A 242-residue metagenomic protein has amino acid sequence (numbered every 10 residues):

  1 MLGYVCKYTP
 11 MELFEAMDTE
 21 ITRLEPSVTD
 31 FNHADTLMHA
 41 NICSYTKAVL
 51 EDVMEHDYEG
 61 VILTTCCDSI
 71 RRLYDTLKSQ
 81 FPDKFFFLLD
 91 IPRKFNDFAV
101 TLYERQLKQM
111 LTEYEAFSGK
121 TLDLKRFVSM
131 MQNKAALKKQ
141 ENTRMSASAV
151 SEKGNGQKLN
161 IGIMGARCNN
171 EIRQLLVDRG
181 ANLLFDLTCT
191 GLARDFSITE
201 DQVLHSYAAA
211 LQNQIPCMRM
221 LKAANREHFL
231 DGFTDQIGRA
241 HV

Functional and structural regions predicted by a protein language model:
M1-R239: An N-terminal assembly and electron-transfer interface module characteristic of large anaerobic redox and radical
